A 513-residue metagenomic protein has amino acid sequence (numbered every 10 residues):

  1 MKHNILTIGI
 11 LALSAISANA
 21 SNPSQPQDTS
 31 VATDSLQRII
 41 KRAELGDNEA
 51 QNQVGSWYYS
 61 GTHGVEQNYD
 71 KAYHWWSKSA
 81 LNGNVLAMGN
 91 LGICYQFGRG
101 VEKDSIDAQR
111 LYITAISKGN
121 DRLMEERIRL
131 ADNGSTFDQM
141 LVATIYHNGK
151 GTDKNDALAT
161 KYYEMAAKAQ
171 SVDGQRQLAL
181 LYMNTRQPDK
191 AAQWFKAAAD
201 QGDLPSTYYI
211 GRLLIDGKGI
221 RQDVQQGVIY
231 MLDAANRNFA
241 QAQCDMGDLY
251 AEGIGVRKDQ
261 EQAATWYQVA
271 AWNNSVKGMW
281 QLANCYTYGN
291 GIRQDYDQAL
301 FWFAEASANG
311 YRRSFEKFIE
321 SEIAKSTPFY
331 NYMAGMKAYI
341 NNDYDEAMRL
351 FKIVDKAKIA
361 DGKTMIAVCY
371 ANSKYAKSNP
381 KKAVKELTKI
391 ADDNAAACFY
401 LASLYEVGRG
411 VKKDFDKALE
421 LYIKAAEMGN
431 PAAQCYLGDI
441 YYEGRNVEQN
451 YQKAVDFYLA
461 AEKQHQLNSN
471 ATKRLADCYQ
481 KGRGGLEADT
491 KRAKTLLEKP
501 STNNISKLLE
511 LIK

Functional and structural regions predicted by a protein language model:
A18-A20: Boundary at the C-terminal end of the N-terminal hydrophobic targeting segment
E44-D47, S60-T62, L81-N84, F97-R99 (+27 more regions): Short helix-capping/linker turns of helical repeat alpha-solenoids
Q53-G61, V65, N90-F97, L111 (+14 more regions): Hydrophobic face of amphipathic alpha-helices that form TPR/SEL1-like repeat modules and related alpha-solenoid
D104-G119, Y296-Y311, Y458, D477 (+1 more regions): TPR/TPR-like (Sel1-like) alpha-helical repeat modules
